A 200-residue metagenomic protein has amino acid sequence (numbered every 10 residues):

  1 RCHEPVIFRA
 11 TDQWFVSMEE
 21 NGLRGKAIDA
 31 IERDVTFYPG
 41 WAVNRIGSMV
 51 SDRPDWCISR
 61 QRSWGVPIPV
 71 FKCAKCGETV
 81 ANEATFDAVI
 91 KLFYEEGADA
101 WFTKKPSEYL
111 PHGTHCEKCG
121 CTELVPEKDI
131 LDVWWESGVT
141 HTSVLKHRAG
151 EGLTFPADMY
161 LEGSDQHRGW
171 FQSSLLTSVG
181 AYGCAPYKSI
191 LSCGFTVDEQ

Functional and structural regions predicted by a protein language model:
R1-F86, D99-P106, W170: Residue patterns forming the tRNA-binding/recognition surfaces of aminoacyl-tRNA synthetases and related DALR
R62-W64, E83-Q200: Alpha-helical recognition segments enriched in aromatics with Gly/Pro capping that present substrate-recognition
